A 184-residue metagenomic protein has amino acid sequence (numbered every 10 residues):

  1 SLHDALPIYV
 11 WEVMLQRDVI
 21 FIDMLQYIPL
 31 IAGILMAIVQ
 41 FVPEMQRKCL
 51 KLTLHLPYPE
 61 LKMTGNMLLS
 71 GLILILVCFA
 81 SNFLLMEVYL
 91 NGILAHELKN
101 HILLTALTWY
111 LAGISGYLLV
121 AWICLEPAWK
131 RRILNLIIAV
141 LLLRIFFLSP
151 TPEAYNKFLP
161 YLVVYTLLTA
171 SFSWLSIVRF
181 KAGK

Functional and structural regions predicted by a protein language model:
L2-L6: Short, small-residue-biased leader/transition segments that mark boundaries at the very start of proteins
P7-G33, Q40, G65-W129: Secretory targeting signals
F41-S70: Helix-loop-helix units of permease transmembrane domains in multi-pass membrane transporters, especially ABC
L61, I145-A154, S171-R179: Juxtamembrane membrane-interface segments at transmembrane alpha-helix termini
T64, W122-A128, Y165-K184: Junction motif at the cytosolic side of a transmembrane helix
F79-L84, A139-P150: Aromatic-anchored segments of alpha-helical transmembrane domains
K130-R144, L162-Y165: Central hydrophobic cores of alpha-helical transmembrane segments in multi-pass integral membrane proteins
E153-T166: Loop-to-transmembrane alpha-helix initiation sites
